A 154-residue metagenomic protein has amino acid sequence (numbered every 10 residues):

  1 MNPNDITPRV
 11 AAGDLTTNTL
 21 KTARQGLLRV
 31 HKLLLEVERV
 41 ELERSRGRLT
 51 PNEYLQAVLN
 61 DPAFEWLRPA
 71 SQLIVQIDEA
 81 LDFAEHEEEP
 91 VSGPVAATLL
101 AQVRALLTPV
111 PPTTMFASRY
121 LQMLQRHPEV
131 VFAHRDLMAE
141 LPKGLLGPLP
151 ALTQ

Functional and structural regions predicted by a protein language model:
M1-Q154: Surface-exposed peri-terminal alpha-helical interaction modules
